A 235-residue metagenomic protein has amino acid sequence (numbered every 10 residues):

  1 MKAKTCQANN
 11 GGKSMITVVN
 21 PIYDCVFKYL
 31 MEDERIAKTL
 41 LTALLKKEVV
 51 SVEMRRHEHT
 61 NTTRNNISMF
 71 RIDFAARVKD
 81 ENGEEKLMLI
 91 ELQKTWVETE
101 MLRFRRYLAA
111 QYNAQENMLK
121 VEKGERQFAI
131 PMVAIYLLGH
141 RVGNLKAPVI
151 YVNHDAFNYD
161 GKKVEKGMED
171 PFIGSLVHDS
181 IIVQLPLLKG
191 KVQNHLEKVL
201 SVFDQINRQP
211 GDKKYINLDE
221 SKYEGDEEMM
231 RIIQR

Functional and structural regions predicted by a protein language model:
M1-R235: Elongated, amphipathic alpha-helical interaction scaffolds
